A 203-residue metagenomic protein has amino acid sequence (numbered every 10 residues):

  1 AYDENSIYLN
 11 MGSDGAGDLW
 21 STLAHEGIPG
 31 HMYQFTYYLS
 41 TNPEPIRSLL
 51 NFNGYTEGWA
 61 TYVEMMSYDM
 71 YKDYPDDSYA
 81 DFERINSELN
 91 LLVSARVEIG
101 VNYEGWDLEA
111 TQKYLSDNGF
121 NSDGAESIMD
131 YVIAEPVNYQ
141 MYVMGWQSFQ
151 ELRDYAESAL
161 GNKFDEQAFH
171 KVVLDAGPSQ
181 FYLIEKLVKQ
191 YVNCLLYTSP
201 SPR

Functional and structural regions predicted by a protein language model:
A1-E4: Catalytic zinc-binding patch centered on the HExxH motif and its immediate surroundings that defines zinc-dependent
L9-M11, T41-N51: Short helix/strand-bridging catalytic loops that position acidic/His residues to coordinate divalent metals and engage
L9-T22: Short pre-active-site segment immediately N-terminal to the catalytic Zn-binding motif
M11-S13, I28, V173: Short, flexible loop/turn elements at secondary-structure junctions
I28-T41: Catalytic Zn2+-binding segment of zinc metalloproteases
I46-L195: Zinc-dependent metallohydrolase catalytic domains
Y197-R203: Conserved small/polar residues in nucleotide/adenosyl-binding loops
